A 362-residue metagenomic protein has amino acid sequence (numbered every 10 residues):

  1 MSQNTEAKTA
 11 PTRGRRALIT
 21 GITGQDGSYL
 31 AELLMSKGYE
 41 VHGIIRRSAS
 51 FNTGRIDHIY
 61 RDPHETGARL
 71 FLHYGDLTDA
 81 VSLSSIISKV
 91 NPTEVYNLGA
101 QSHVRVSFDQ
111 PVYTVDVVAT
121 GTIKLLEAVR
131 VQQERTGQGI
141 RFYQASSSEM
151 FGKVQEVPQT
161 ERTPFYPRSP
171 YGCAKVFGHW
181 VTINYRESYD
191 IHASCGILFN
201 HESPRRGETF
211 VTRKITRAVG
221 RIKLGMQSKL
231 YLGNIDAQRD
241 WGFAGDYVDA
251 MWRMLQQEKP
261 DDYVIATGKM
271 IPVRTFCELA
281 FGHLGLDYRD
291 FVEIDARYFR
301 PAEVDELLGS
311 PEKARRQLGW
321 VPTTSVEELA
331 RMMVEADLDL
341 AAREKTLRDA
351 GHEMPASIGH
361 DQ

Functional and structural regions predicted by a protein language model:
S2-H201, L255, T324, A336-R343 (+1 more regions): N-terminal Rossmann-like NAD(P)+-binding domain of SDR-like oxidoreductases, especially those catalyzing
L30-R46, F51, G67-F71, G75-T78 (+1 more regions): C-terminal substrate-binding subdomain of Rossmann-fold SDR/epimerase-dehydratase oxidoreductases
